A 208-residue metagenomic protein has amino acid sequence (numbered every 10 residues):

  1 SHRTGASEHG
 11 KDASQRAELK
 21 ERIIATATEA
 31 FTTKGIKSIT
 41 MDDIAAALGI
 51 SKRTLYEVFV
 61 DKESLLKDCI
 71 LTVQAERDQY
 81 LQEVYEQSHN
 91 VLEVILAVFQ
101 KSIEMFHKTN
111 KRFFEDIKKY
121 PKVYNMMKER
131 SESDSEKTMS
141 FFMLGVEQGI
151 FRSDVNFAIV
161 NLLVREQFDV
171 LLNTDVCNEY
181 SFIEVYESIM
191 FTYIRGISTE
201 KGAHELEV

Functional and structural regions predicted by a protein language model:
S1-K34, S38-I50, S64: Basic, helix-initiating cap at the start of DNA-binding domains
S1-S7, S140-L144, Q148, C177-V208: C-terminal peripheral helix-coil segments that are non-catalytic and often amphipathic
T33-I36, E86, R152: Helix-turn-helix/winged-helix DNA-binding modules
G49-F59: Short hydrophobic/aromatic patch on the recognition helix
S64-V73: Alpha-helical DNA-contacting segments of helix-turn-helix folds
D68, Q79-K108, N161-V164, I183: Hydrophobic alpha-helical connector segments
I103-I150, V176: Short secondary-structure transition hinges
R152-N173, V185-G196: Hydrophobic alpha-helical segments that form the core of small-molecule binding pockets and/or dimer interfaces
